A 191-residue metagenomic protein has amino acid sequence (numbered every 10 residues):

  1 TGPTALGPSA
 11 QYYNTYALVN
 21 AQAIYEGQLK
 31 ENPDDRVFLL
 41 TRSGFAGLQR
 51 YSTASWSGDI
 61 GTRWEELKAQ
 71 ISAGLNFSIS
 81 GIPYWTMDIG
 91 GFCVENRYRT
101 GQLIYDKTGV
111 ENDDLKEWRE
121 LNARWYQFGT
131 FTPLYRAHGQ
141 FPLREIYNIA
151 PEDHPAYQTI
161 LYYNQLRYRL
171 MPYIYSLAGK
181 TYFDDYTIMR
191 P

Functional and structural regions predicted by a protein language model:
T1-P191: Catalytic-domain carbohydrate-binding cleft regions of carbohydrate-active enzymes
